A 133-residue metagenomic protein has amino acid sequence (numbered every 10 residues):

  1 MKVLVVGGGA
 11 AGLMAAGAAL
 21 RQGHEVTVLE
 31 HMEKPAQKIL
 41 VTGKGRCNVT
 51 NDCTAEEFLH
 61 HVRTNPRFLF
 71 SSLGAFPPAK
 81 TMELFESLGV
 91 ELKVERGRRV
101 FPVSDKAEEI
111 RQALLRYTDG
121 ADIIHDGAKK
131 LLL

Functional and structural regions predicted by a protein language model:
L4-V6, L20-K44: Glycine-rich FAD pyrophosphate-binding loop
G12-L13: N-terminal Rossmann-fold NAD(P) dinucleotide-binding loop
Q22, L88, Y117: Conserved dinucleotide-binding and phosphotransfer motif residues
R46-V94: Glycine-rich active-site loop/strand segments that organize a redox cofactor
L69-A79, R96-R116, I124: Short beta-strand to alpha-helix junction loop
I124-L133: A conserved short coil-to-beta-strand element within the FAD-binding core of flavoproteins
